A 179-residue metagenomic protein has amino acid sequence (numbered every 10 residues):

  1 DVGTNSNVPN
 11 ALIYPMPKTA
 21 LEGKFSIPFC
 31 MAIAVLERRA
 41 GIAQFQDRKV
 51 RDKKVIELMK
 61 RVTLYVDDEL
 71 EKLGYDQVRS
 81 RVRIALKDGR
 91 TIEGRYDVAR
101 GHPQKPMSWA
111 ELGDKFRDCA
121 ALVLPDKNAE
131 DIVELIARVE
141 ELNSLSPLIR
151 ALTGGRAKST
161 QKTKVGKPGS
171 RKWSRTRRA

Functional and structural regions predicted by a protein language model:
D1-A179: Terminal-appendage/accessory-domain detector
